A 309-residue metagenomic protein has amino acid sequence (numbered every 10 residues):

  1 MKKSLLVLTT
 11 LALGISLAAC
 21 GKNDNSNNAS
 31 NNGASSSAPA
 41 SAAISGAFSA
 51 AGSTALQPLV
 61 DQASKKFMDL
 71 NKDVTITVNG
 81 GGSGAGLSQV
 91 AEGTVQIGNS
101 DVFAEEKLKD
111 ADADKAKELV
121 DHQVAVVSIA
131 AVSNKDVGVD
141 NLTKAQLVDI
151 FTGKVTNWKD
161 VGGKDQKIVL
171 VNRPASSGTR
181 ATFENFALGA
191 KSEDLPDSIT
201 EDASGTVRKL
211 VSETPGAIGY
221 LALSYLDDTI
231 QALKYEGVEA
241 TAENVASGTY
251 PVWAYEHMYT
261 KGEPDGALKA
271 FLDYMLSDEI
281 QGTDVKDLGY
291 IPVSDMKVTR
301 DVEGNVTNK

Functional and structural regions predicted by a protein language model:
M1-L8: Bacterial Sec-dependent N-terminal signal peptides
S4, G21-T77, G81-D110, A116-K309: Exported/periplasmic ABC-transporter solute-binding proteins
L11-L13: A composition-driven surface/loop motif
I15-A19: C-terminal motif of bacterial Sec signal peptides marking the signal peptidase cleavage site
